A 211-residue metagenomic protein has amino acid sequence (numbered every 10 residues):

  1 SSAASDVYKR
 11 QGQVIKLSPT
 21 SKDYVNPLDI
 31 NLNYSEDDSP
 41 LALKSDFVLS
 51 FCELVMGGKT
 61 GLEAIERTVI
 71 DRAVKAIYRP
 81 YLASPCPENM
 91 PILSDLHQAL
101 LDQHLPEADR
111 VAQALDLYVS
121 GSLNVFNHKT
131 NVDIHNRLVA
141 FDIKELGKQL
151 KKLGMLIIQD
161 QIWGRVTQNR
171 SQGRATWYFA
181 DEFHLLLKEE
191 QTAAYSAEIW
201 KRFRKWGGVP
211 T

Functional and structural regions predicted by a protein language model:
S2-G12, P19-S21, N26-G208: P-loop NTPase motor domains
